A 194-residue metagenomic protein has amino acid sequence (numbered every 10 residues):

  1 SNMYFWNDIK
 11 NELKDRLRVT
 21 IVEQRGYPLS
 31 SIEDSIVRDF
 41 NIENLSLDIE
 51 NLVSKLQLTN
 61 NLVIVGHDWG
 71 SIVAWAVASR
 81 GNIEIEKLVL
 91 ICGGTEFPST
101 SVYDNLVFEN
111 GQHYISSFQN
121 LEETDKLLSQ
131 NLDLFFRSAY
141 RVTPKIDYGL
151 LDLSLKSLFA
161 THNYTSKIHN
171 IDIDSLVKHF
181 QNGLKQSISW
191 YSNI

Functional and structural regions predicted by a protein language model:
S1-K10: The serine-hydrolase catalytic nucleophile loop
Y4-F5, T20, Y27-V65, W69-I194: Flexible "cap/lid" subdomain of the alpha/beta-hydrolase fold that forms the substrate-access gate
I9-E12, L52: Alpha-helical interaction/dimerization surfaces of two-component signaling modules
E12-G26: Active-site machinery of serine-nucleophile hydrolases
